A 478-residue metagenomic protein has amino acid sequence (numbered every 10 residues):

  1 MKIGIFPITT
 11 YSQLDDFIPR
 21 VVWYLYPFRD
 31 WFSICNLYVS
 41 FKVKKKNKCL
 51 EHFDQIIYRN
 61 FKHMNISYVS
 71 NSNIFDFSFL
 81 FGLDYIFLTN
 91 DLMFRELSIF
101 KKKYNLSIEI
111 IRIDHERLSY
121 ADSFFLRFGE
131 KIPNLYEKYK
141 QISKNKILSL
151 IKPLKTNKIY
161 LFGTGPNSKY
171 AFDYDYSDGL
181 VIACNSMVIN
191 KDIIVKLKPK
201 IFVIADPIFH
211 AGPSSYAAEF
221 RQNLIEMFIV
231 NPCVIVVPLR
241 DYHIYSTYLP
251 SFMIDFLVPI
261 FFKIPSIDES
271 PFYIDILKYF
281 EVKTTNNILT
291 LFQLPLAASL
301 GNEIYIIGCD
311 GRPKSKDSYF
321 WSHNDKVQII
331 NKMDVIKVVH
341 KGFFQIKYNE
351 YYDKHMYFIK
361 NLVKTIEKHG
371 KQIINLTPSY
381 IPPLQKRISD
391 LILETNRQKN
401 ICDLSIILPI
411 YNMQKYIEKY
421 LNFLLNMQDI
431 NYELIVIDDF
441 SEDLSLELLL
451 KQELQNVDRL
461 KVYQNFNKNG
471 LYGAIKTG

Functional and structural regions predicted by a protein language model:
K2-K399: Metal-ion/cofactor- or nucleotide/acyl-coenzyme-handling active-site neighborhoods
Y11-Q13, L408-K419, F440: Active-site beta-to-alpha loop of glycosyltransferases that engages the nucleotide-sugar donor
R20-V21, M413-N426: Short, well-formed alpha-helical segments that are part of the catalytic scaffolds of diverse glycosyltransferases
C402-S405, E433: Cell-envelope/extracellular polymer assembly enzymes that use nucleotide-activated donors
Q428-I430, L454-R459: Short helix-capping segments at alpha-helix termini
D438-E447: A conserved acidic beta->alpha catalytic loop
N465-G478: Glycine-rich, basic loop-to-helix element that forms the pyrophosphate-binding segment of sugar-nucleotide handling
